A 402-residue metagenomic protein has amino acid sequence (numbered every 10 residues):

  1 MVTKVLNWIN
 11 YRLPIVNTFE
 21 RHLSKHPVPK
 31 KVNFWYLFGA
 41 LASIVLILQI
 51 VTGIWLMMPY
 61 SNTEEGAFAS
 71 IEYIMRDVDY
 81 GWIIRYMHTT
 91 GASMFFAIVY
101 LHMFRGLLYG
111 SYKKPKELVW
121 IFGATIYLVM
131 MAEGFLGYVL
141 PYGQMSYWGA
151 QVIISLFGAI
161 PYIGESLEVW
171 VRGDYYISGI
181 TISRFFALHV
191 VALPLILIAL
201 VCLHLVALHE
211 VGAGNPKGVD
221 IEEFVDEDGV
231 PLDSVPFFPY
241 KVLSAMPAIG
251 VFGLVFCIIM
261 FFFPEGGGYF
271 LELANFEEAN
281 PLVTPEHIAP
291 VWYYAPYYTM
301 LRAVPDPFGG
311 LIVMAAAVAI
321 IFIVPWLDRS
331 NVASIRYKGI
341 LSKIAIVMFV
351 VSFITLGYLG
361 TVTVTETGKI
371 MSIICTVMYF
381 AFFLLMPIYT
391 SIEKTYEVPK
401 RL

Functional and structural regions predicted by a protein language model:
M1-M94, I98-L402: Membrane-embedded and interfacial regions of multi-pass energy-transducing membrane proteins
